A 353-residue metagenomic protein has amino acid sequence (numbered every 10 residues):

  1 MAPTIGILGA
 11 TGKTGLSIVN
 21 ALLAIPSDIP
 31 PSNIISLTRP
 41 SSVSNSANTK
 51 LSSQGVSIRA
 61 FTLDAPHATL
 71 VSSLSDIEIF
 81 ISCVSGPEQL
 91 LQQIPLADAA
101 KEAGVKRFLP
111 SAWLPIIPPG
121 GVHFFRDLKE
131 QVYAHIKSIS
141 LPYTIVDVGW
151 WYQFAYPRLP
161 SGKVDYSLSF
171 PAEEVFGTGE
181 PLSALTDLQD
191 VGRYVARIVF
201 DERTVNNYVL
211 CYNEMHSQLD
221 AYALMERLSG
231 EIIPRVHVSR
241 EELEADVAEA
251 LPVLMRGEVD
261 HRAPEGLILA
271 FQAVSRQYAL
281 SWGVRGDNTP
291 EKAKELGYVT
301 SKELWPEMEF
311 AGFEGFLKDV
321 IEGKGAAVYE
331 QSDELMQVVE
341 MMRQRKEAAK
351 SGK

Functional and structural regions predicted by a protein language model:
A2-S32, L37-T49, A65-H67, P87 (+5 more regions): Oxidoreductase cofactor-interface core, primarily capturing Rossmann-like NAD(P)-dependent enzymes
T4, E78-I79, R107: Structural motif
S46-S52, S57-I77: Conserved Rossmann-fold cofactor-binding substructure of NAD(P)-dependent oxidoreductases
V71, L188-A196, F310-K318: Short, amphipathic alpha-helical "lid/cap" segments that border enzyme active or binding sites
I77-E88: Rossmann-like NAD(P)-binding element
L91-G104: Rossmann-fold NAD(P) dinucleotide-binding segment
E244-K353: A hydrophobic C-terminal alpha-helical subdomain
